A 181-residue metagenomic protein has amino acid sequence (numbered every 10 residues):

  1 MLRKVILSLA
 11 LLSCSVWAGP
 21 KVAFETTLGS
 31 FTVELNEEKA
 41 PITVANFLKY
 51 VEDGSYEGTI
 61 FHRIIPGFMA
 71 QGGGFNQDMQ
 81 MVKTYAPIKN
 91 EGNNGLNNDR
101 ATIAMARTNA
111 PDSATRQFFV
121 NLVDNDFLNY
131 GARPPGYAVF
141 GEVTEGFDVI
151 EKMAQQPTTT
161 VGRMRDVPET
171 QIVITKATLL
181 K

Functional and structural regions predicted by a protein language model:
L2, S15-K181: Cyclophilin-like peptidyl-prolyl cis-trans isomerases
K4-S13: Sec-dependent N-terminal signal peptides
